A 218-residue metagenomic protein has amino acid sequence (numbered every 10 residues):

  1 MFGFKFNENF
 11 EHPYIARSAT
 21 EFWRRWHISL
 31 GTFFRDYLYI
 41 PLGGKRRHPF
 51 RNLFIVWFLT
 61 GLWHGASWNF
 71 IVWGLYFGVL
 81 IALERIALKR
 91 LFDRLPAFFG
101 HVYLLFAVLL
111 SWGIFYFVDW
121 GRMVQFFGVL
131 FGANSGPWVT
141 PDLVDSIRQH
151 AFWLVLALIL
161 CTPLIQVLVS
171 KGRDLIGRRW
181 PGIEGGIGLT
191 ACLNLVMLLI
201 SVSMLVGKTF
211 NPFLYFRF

Functional and structural regions predicted by a protein language model:
M1-R217: Membrane-embedded transmembrane alpha-helical bundles that form the catalytic cores of multi-pass lipid-modifying
